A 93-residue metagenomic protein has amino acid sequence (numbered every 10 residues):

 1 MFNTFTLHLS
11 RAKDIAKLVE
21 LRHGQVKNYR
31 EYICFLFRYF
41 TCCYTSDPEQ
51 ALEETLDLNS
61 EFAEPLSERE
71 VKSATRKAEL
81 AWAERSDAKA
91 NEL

Functional and structural regions predicted by a protein language model:
M1-L93: Modules that initiate DNA replication and primer synthesis
